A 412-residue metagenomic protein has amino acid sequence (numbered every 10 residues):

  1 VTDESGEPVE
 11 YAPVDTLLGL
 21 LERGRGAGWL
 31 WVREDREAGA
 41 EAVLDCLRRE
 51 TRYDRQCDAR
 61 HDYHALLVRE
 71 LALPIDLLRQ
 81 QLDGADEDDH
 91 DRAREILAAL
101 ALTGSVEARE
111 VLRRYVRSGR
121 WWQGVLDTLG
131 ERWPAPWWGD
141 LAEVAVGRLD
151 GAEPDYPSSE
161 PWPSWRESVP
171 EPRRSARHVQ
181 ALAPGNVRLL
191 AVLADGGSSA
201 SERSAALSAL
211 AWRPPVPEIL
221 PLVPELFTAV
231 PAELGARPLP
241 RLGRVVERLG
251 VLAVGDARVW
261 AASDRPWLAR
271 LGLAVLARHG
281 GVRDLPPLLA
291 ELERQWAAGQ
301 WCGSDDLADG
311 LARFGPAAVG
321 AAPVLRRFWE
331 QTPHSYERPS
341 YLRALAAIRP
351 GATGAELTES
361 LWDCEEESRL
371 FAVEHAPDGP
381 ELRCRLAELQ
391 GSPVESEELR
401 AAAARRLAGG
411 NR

Functional and structural regions predicted by a protein language model:
V1-P8, G19, R25-A38, D45 (+15 more regions): Structural detector for internal amphipathic alpha-helices that build alpha-solenoid repeat scaffolds
V116, A387-P393: TPR/TPR-like (Sel1-like) alpha-helical repeat modules
L220-A232, L288-L292: Amphipathic alpha-helical segments within extended alpha-helical solenoids and repeat-rich scaffolds in large
L273, L285-P286, A290, R294: Surface-exposed beta-loop interaction hotspot
L288, A321-A322, T353, C364-E367 (+1 more regions): HEAT/HEAT-like alpha-solenoid repeats
R383: Extended, polar beta-sheet/loop recognition surfaces of beta-rich domains that mediate binding to diverse ligands
P393-A401: Short glycine/proline-enriched turn or capping motifs at secondary-structure junctions
